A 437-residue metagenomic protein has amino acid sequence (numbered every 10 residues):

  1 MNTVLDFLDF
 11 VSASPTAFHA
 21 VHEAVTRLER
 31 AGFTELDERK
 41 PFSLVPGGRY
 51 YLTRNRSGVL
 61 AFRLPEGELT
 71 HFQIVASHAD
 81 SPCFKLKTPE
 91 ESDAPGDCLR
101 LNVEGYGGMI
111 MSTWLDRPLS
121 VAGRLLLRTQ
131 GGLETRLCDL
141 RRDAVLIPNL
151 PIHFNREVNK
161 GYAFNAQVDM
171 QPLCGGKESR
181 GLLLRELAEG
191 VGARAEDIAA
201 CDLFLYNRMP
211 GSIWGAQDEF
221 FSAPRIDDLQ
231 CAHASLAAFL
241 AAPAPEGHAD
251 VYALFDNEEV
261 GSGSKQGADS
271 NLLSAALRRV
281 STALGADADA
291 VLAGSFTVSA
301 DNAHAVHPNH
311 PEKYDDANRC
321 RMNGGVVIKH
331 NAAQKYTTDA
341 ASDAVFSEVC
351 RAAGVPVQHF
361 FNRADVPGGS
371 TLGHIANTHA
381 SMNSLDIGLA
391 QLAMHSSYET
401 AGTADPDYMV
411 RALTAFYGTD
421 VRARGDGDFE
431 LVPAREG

Functional and structural regions predicted by a protein language model:
M1-G437: N-terminal hydrophobic/helix-forming segments and targeting peptides
